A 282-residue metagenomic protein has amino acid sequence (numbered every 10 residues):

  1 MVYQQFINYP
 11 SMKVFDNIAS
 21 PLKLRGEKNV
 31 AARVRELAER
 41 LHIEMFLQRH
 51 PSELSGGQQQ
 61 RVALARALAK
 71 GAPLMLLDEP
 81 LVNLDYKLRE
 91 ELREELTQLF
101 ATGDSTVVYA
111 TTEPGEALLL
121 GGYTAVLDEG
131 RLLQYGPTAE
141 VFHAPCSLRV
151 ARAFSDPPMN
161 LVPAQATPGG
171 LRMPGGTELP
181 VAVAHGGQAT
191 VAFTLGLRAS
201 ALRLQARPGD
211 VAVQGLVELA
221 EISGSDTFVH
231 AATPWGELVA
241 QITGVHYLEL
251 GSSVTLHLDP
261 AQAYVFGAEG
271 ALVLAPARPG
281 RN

Functional and structural regions predicted by a protein language model:
Q4, N8-R149: ABC ATPase nucleotide-binding domains
P21, M45, G56-G57, G130 (+7 more regions): Glycine-centered flexibility sites
L22-R25, L68, L99-F100, F154 (+3 more regions): Alpha-helix C-terminal capping segments
A38, A65, G121, S155 (+2 more regions): Glycine-centered small-residue hotspots that permit tight backbone geometry or close packing
F142-T167, G196, D259: C-terminal boundary and immediately downstream tail of ABC-type ATPase nucleotide-binding domains
M159, G170-N282: Non-catalytic connector elements of ABC transporters
